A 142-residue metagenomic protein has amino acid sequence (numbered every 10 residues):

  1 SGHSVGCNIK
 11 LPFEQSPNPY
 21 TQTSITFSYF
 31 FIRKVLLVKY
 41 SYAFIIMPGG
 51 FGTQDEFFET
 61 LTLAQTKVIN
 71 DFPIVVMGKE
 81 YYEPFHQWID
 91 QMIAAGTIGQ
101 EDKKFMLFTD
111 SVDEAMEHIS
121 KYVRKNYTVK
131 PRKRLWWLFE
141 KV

Functional and structural regions predicted by a protein language model:
S1-M47, F51-Q54: Phosphate/pyrophosphate-binding betaalpha-module
H3-E14, M47, L61-Q87, Q100-E101: Short, acidic/small-residue loops that bind anionic groups at enzyme active sites
T26, G49, M77-G78, L107: Glycine- and other small-residue-rich loops at beta-strand/loop junctions that grip anionic moieties
S28, Y81-D110: Short, glycine-/small-residue-rich phosphate/pyrophosphate-handling segment
R33, T53-E56, Y81, A115: General structural feature for long, well-ordered alpha-helical segments within catalytic domains of soluble enzymes
E59-Q65, D90-A94, V123-R124: Short, solvent-exposed amphipathic alpha-helical segments in soluble enzyme and RNA/protein-processing domains
F105-M106, D110-V142: SAM-dependent methyltransferases
